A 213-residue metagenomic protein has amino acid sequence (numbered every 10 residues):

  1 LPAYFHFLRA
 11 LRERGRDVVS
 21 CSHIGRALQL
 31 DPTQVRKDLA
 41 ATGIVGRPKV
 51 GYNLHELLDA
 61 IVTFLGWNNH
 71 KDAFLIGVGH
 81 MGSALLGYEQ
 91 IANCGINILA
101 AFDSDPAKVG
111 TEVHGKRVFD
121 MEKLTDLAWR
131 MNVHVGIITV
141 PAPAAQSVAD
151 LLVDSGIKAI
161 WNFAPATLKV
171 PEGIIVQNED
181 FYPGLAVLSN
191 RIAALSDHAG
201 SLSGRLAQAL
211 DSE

Functional and structural regions predicted by a protein language model:
L1-D17: Extreme N-terminal segment that seeds HTH/winged-HTH DNA-binding domains in transcriptional regulators
A10-R12, G110, H114-D211: Phosphate-bearing ligand-interacting subdomains that bind or position ATP/ADP/UDP/GDP/NAD(P) or nucleotide-linked
V18, S22, R26-D72: HTH-adjacent hinge/linker in prokaryotic transcriptional regulators
V78: Glycine-rich Rossmann-fold phosphate-binding loop(s) that bind the pyrophosphate of adenine dinucleotide cofactors
M81: Hydrophobic/small residue at the entry helix of a nucleotide-binding pocket
E89-N93, L152-S155: Short, solvent-exposed amphipathic alpha-helical segments in soluble enzyme and RNA/protein-processing domains
A92-H114: NAD(P)-binding Rossmann-fold cofactor-contacting core
